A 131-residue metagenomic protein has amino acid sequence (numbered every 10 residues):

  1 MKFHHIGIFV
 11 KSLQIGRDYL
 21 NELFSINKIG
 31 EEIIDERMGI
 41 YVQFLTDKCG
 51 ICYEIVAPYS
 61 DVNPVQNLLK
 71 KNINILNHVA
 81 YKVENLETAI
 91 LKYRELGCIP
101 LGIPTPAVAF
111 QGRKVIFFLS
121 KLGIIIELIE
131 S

Functional and structural regions predicted by a protein language model:
M1, I40, N74, Q111-R113: Loop/turn position at the start of each blade in beta-propeller repeats
M1-M38: Long, hydrophobic N-terminal alpha-helical segment
F3-S12, T46, Q66-T88, K92 (+1 more regions): Vicinal oxygen chelate
D18, E22, T88-E95: Replace "anionic and nucleotidyl ligands
K28-I29, R37, V62-L69, L96 (+2 more regions): A cross-kingdom feature marking solvent-exposed beta-strand/loop segments within repeated, beta-rich binding/scaffold
I33, Q43-T46, Y53, I90-S131: Vicinal oxygen chelate
V56-D61: Short, conserved turn/kink motifs that form compact alpha/beta structural patches or helix kinks used as
